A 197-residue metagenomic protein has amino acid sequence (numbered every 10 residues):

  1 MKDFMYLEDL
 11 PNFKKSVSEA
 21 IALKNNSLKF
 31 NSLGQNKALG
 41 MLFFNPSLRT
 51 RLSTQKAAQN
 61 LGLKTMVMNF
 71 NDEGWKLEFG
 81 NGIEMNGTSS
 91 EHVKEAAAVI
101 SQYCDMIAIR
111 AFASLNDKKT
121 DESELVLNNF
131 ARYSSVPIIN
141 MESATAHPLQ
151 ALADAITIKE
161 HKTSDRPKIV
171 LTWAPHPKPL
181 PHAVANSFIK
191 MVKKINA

Functional and structural regions predicted by a protein language model:
M1-L52, K56: Positively charged, low-complexity intrinsically disordered leader regions
K2-M5, M85, I139, P177: Residue-level detector of alpha-helix boundaries and kinks
K15, E19, V99, N129 (+3 more regions): Alpha-helical scaffold segments in soluble metabolic enzymes
K29, R132, E160-S164: Secondary-structure boundary motif
G34-G40, L48-K159: Phosphate/diphosphate ligand-binding glycine-rich loop within oxidoreductases
F44-M66, K159-A197: Glycine-rich phosphate/diphosphate-binding loop of Rossmann-like nucleotide-binding domains
